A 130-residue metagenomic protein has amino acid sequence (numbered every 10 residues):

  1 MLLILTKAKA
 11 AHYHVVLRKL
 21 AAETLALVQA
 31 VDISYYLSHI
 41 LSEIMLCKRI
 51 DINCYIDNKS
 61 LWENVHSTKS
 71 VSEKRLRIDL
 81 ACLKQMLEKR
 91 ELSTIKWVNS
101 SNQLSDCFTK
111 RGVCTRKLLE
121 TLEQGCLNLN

Functional and structural regions predicted by a protein language model:
M1-I4: Acidic, metal-ligating active-site segments
K7-H12: Glycine/charged-rich beta-loop-alpha catalytic/anionic-binding loops adjacent to active sites
Y13-N130: RNase H-like nuclease module associated with reverse transcription
